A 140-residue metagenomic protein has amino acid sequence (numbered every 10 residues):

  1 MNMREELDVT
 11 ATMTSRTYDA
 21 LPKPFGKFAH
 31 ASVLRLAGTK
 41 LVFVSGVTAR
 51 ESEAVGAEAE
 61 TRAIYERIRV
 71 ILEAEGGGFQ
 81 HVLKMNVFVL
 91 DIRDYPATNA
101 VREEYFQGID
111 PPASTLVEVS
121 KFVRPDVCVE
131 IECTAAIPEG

Functional and structural regions predicted by a protein language model:
M1-L83, V89-G140: N-terminal presequence-like segments and the immediate start of the first folded domain
